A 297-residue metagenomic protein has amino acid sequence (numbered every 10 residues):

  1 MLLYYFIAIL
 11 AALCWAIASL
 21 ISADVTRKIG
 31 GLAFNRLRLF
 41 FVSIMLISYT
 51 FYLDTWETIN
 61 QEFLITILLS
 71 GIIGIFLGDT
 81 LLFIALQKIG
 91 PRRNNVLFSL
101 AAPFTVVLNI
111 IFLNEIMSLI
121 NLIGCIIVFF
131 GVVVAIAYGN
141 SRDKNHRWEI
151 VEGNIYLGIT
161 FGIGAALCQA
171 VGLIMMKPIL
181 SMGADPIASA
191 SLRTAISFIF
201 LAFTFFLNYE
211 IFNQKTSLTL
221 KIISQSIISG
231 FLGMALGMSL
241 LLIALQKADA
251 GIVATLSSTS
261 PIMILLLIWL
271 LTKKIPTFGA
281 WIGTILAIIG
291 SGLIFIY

Functional and structural regions predicted by a protein language model:
M1-I9, L13-A33, F40-L69, D79-I89 (+7 more regions): Membrane-interface interhelical linkers
L10, L37-R38, L97-L100, I120-I123 (+3 more regions): Hydrophobic core positions of alpha-helical segments in small-molecule transporters and transporter systems
A16, I47, I72-F76, A102-V107 (+6 more regions): Hydrophobic/small/kink-forming positions within alpha-helical transmembrane segments of polytopic membrane proteins
F34-N35, N94, S189: Juxtamembrane helix-start motifs in multi-pass secondary transporters
F41-L46, L97-I111, I126, I196-F200 (+2 more regions): Alpha-helical transmembrane segments of compact multi-pass small-molecule transporters, enriched in specific families
L46, L108-I110, I120-R142, S258 (+1 more regions): Hydrophobic transmembrane alpha-helices of multi-pass small-molecule transport proteins
G153-S181, I187: Selected transmembrane alpha-helices and immediately adjacent juxtamembrane segments of polytopic inner-membrane
I243-K247, G292-Y297: Juxtamembrane boundary at the C-terminal end of a transmembrane helix
